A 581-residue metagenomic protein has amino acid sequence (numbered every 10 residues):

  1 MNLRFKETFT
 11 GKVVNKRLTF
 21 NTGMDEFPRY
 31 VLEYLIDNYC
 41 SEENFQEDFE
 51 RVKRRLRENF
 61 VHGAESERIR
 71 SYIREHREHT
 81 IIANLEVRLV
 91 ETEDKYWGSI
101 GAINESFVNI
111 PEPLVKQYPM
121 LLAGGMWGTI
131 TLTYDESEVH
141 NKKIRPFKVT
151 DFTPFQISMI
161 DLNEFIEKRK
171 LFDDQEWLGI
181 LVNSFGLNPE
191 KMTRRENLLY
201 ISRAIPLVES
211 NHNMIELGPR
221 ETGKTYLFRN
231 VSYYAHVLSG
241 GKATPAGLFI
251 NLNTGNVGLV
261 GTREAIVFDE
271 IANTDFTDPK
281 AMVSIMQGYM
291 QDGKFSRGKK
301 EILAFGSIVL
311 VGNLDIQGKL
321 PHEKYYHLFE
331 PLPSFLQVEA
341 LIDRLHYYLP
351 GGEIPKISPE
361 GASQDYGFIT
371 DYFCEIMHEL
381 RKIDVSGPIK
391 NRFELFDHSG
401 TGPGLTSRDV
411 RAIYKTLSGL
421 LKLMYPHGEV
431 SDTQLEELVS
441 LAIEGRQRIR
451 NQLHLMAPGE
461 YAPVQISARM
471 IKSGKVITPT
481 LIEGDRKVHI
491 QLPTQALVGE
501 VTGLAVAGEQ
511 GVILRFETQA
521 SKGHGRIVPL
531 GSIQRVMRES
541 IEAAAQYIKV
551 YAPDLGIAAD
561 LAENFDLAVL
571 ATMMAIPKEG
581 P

Functional and structural regions predicted by a protein language model:
M1-S184: Extended, charged/polar low-complexity intrinsically disordered regions
D37, E58, L341-I342, H346-P479: Conserved NTP phosphate-binding and transfer environment spanning the P-loop NTPase/kinase superfamily
S184-N188, T274, Y289-G293, L314 (+8 more regions): Conserved, well-folded catalytic cores of nucleic-acid-processing and energy-transducing macromolecular machines
N188-P321, Y325-L328, A340-D343, P463-T480: Conserved ASCE/P-loop NTPase catalytic core
T222, A272-T274, I308-G318, G352-K356 (+3 more regions): Conserved nucleotide-binding/hydrolysis micro-motifs of P-loop NTPases
P279-S284, I302-F305, F335-I342, Y366-C374 (+7 more regions): Amphipathic alpha-helical transducer elements in NTP-driven molecular machines
I316-F335, I357-G367: Conserved P-loop NTPase catalytic core
I477-P581: Conserved P-loop NTPase/AAA+ ATPase motor core
